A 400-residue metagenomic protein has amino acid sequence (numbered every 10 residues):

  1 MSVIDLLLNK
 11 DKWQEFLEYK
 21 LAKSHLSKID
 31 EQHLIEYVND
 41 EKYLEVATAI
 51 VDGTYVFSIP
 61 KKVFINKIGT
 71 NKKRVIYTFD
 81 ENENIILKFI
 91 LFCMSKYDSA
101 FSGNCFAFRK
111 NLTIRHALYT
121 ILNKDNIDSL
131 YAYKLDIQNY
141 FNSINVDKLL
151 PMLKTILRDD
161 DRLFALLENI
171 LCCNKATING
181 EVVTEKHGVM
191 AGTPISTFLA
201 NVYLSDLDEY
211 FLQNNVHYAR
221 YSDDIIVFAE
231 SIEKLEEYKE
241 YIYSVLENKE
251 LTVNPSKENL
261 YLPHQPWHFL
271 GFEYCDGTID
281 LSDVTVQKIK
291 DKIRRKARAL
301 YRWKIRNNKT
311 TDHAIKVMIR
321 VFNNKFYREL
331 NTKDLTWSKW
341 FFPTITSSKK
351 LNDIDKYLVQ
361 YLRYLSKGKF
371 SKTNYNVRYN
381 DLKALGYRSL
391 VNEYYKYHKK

Functional and structural regions predicted by a protein language model:
M1-L44, A49, K369, Y375-G386 (+1 more regions): Non-catalytic, polymerase-adjacent accessory regions of viral genome-replication enzymes
V3, L87-N145: Active-site-proximal segment of RNA-dependent polymerases
A49-N71, A165-G180: Reverse-transcriptase-like RNA-dependent polymerase core
S58-P60, R220-D223, S256: Short Gly/Ser/Thr- and Asp/Glu-enriched loop/turn motifs at secondary-structure junctions
K72-S102, E185-L212: Conserved pre-motif C helix in the palm subdomain of viral-like polymerases
N84, K88, G180, T184 (+5 more regions): Right-hand nucleic-acid polymerase module
Y119-S222, I226-V245, K249-T252, Y261-P266: Conserved polymerase palm-domain catalytic core
